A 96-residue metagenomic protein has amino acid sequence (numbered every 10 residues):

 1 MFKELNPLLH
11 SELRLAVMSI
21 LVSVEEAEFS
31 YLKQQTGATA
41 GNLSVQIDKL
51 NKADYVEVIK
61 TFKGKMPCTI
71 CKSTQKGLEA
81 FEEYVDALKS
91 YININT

Functional and structural regions predicted by a protein language model:
M1-F2, S19, L78-T96: Amphipathic alpha-helical dimerization/coiled-coil segments that flank or bridge DNA-binding/regulatory modules
F2-T39, T61-K63, C68-K72: N-terminal helix-turn-helix DNA-binding core of bacterial DNA-binding proteins
I47-D48: Short, hydrophobic-biased segments on the C-terminal half of alpha helices that form "recognition helices"
D54: Glycine-centered, phosphate/nucleic-acid-interacting loop/turn motifs that mediate DNA/RNA or nucleotide
V58: Short beta-strand "wing" residues that participate in macromolecule-binding interfaces
S73-G77: Accessory beta->alpha helical hairpin/"wing" motif in late/C-terminal subdomains of nucleic-acid enzymes
